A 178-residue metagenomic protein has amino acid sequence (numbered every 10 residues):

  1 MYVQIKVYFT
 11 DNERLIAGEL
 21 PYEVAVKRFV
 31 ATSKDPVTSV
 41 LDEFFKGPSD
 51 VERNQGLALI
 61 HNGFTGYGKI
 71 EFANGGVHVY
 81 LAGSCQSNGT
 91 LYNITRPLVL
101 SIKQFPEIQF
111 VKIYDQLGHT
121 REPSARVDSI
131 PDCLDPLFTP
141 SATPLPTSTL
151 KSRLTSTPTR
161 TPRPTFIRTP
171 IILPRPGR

Functional and structural regions predicted by a protein language model:
M1-R178: Bimodal "functional hotspot" detector
